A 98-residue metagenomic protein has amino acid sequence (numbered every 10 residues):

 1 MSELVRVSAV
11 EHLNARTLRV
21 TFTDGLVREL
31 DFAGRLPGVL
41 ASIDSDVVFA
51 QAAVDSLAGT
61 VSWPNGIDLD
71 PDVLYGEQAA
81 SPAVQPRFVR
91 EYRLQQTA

Functional and structural regions predicted by a protein language model:
M1-A98: Motif-centric detector for short Cys/His coordination patterns
